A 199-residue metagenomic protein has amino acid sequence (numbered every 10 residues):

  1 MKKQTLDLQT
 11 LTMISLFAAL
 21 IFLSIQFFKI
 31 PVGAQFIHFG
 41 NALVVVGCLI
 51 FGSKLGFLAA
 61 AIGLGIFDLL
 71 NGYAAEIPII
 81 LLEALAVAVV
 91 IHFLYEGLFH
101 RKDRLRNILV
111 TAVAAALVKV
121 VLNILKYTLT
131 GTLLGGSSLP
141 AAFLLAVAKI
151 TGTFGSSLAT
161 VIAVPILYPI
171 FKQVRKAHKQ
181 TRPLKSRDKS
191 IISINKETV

Functional and structural regions predicted by a protein language model:
M1-I50, K54-A59: Hydrophobic transmembrane alpha-helices
K2-L6, G97-N107: Membrane-interface helix-boundary motifs at transmembrane edges
L11-L16, A42, V46, K54-A61 (+4 more regions): Hydrophobic alpha-helical transmembrane segments
A18, F22-Q26, A60, D68 (+6 more regions): Transmembrane alpha-helical segments of multi-pass membrane transport proteins and ion-pumping complexes
L23-I37, A61-Y95, G131-G135, P140: Interfacial aromatic-anchored transmembrane helix boundaries in multi-pass membrane proteins
I30-Q35, Y73-I79, R101-V199: Membrane-embedded alpha-helical hairpins and interfacial helices in multi-pass inner-membrane proteins
I50-K54, F93-F99, P169-V174: Structural signal for the C-terminal ends of transmembrane alpha-helices and the immediately following loop
